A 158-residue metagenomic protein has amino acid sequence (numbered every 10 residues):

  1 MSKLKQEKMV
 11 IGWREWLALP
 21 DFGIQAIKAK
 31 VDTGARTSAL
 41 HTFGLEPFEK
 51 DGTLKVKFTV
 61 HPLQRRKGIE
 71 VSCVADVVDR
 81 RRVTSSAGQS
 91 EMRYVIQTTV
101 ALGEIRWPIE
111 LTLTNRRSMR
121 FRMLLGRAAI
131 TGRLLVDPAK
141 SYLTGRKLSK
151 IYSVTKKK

Functional and structural regions predicted by a protein language model:
M1-K158: Pepsin/retropepsin-fold aspartyl endopeptidases
